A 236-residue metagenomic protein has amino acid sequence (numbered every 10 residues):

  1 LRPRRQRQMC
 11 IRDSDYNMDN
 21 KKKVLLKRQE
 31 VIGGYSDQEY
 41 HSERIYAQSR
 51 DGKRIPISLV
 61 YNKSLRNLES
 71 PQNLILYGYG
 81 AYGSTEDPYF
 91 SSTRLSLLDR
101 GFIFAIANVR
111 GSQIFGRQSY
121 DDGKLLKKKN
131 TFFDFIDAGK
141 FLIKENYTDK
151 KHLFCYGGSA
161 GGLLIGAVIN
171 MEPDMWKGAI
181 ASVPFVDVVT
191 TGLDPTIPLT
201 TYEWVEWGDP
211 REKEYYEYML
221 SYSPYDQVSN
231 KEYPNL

Functional and structural regions predicted by a protein language model:
L1-I11: Single conserved hydrophobic/aromatic residue that forms the stacking wall/gate of nucleotide- or nucleobase-binding
R12-Y16: Structural motif
M18-K21: Short loop/turn segments that connect beta-strands within beta-propeller blades
K27-E69: N-terminal cap/lid segment of alpha/beta-hydrolase-fold proteins
Y61, E69-A81: Short beta-strand element of the alpha/beta-hydrolase
N73-Y77, F104, L236: Hydrophobic beta-strand anchors of alpha/beta hydrolase catalytic cores
P88-N108: Short amphipathic alpha-helix adjacent to the substrate-entry channel of hydrolases
I106-L236: Active-site-proximal cap/loop segments of hydrolase catalytic domains
